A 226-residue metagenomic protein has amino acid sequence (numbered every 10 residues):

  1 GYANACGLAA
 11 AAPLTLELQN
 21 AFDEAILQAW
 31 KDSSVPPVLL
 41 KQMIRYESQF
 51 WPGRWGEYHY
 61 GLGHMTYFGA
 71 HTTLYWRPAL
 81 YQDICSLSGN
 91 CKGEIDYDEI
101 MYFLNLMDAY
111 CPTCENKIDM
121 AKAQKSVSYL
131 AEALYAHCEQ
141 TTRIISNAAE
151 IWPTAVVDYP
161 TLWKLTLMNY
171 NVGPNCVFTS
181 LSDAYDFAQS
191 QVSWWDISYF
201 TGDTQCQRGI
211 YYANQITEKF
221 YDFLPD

Functional and structural regions predicted by a protein language model:
G1-Q28, N116-D119: N-terminal export signals and maturation junctions of secreted/periplasmic proteins
Q19-D23, P37, V127, A213: Short alpha-helical patches at coil-to-helix transitions and adjacent helical residues in well-structured domains
A25-D32, Y46: Amphipathic alpha-helical regulatory segments at dimerization interfaces that relay allosteric signals between sensory
D32-V38, G56, Y159-T161, Q207-G209: Extracellular/periplasmic catalytic domains that process cell-envelope and extracellular macromolecules
S34-W51, H64-F68, S86, L130 (+1 more regions): Short, functionally critical alpha-helical segments immediately adjacent to catalytic or ligand/cofactor-binding
S48-I84: Conserved alpha-helical segments that form or flank metal/cofactor-binding pockets of metalloenzymes
T72-D226: Non-catalytic cell-wall polysaccharide-engagement segments
